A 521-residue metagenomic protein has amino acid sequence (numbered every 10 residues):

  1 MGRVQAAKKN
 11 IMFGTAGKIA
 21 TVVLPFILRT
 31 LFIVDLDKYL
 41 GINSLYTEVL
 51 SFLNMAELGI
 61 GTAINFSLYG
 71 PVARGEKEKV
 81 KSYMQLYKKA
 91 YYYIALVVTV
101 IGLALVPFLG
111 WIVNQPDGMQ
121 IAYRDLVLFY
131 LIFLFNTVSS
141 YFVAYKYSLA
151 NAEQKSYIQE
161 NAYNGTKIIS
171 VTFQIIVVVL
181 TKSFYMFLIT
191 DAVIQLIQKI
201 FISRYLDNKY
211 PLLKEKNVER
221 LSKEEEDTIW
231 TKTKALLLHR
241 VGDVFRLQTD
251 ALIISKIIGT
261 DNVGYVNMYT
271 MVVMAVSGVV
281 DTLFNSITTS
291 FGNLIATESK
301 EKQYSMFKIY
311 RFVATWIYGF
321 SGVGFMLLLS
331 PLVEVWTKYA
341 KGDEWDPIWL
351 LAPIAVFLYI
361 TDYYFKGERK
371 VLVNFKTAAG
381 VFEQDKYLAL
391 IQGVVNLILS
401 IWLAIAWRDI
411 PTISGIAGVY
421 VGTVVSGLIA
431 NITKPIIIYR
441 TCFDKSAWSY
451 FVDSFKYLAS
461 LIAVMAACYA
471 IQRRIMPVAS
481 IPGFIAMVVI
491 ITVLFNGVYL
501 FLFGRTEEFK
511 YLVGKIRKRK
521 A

Functional and structural regions predicted by a protein language model:
M1-A7, Y185, I200-L247, S290 (+3 more regions): Interhelical loop/hinge segments that connect adjacent transmembrane helices in multipass membrane
M1-F26, E78-Q85, K89, Y123-V127 (+5 more regions): N-terminal membrane topogenesis motif
V4, F135-Y163, I176, Y185 (+4 more regions): Membrane-interface junctions at transmembrane-helix termini in multi-pass inner-membrane proteins
K9-R29, T166, F187-I202, L206-D207 (+7 more regions): Transmembrane helical elements of multi-pass membrane transporters/channels
A16, Y91-Q248: Hydrophobic transmembrane helix module of multi-pass membrane transport proteins
I33-K38, Y157, I168-Q198, P353 (+4 more regions): Membrane-interface helix-loop junctions in multi-pass transport and translocation proteins
L58-R74, A152, Y210-E215, V273-R311 (+1 more regions): Helix-loop junctions and terminal segments of transmembrane helices in multi-pass membrane transport/translocation
C442-Y450, C468-A521: Membrane-proximal transmembrane or re-entrant/amphipathic helices at the cytosolic face
